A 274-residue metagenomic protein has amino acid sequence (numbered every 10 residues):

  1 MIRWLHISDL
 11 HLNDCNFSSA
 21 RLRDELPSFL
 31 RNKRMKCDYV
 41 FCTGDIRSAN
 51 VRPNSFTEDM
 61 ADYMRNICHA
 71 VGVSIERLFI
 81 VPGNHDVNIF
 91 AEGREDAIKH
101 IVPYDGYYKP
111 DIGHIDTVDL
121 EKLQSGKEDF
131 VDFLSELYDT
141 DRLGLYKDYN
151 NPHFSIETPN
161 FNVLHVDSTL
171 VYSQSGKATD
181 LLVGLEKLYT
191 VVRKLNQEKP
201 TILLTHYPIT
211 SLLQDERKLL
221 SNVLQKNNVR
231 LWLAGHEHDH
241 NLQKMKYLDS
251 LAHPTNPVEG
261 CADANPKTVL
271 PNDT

Functional and structural regions predicted by a protein language model:
M1-D59, Y63-L78, N88-I89, T190-Q197: N-terminal active-site segment of His-dependent metallophosphoesterases
M1-L5, N151-H165, P200, L251-T255 (+1 more regions): Beta-strand-turn-beta hairpins that frame and shape the catalytic cleft of phosphate-ester-processing enzymes
H6-S8, D38-D45, V73-N84, V166 (+3 more regions): Active-site neighborhood of phospho(di)ester-bond hydrolases with catalytic His/Asp-centered motifs
D14, S48-V51, D86-A91, Y172-Q174 (+3 more regions): Short catalytic/ligand-binding loop motif for oxyanion handling, primarily in non-cytosolic enzymes, centered on
S18, I89-D96, H100-I101, K244-Y247 (+1 more regions): Short aromatic-enriched loop/helix-cap "lid" or pocket-rim segments at secondary-structure transitions that line
A61-D180: Extended active-site neighborhood of metal-dependent phosphoesterases/phosphodiesterases
L120, L213-T274: Conserved beta-sheet core of the metallophosphoesterase superfamily
S168-K199, T205-N228, E237-H238, L242-K244: Acidic, His/Gly-enriched loop-helix segments that form or flank divalent-metal centers in metallo-dependent hydrolases
